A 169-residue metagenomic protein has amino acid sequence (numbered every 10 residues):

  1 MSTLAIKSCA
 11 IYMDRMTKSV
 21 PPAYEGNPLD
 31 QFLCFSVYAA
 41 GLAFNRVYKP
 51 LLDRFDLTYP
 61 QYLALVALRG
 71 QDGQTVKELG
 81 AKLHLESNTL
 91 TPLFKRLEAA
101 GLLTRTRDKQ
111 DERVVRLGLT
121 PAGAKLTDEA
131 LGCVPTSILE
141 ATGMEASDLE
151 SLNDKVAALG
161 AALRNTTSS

Functional and structural regions predicted by a protein language model:
M1-F55, E150: N-terminal leader segment of winged-helix/HTH proteins
V20-P21, G26-N27, Q31-C34, A39-A40 (+5 more regions): Short leucine-rich amphipathic alpha-helices used at interfaces
F32, L63, V114: Amphipathic alpha-helical recognition patches that constitute DNA-binding helices
F35-Y38, L42-T89: N-terminal helix-turn-helix DNA-binding core of bacterial DNA-binding proteins
A40, F44-V47, L83, L126-D148 (+1 more regions): Alpha-helical linker/hinge and terminal dimerization helices associated with HTH transcriptional regulators
A64-L68, L79-L83, L90, L97 (+3 more regions): Hydrophobic packing within well-folded, soluble alpha/beta domains
G73, K95-D154: Charged, amphipathic alpha-helical coiled-coil/dimerization segments
